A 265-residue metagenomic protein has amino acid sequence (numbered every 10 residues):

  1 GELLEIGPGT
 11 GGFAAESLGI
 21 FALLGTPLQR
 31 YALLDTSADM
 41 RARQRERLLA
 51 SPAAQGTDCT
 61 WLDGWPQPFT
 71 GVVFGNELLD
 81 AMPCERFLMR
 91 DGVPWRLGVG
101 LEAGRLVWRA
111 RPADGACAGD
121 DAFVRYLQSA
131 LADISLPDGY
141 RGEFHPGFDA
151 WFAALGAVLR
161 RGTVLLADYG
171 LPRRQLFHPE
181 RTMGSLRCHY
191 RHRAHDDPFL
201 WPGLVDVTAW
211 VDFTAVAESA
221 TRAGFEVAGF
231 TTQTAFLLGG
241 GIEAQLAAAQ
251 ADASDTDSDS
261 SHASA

Functional and structural regions predicted by a protein language model:
G1-G9: Conserved class I S-adenosyl-L-methionine
T10-T26: Conserved SAM-binding loop of SAM-dependent methyltransferases across substrates and taxa, primarily the Class I
P27-D35: Conserved SAM-binding motif I beta-strand of class I
S37-D39: Conserved SAM/SAH-binding beta-strand->alpha-helix loop
Q44-R45: Conserved SAM-binding loop
A50-G64: Conserved SAM-binding strand-loop segment of SAM-dependent methyltransferases
F74-Q128, P179-Y190: A mobile, often basic/glycine-rich helix-loop segment that functions as the active-site lid/recognition loop
Y126-A265: Long, Lys/Arg- and hydrophobic-enriched amphipathic alpha-helices
